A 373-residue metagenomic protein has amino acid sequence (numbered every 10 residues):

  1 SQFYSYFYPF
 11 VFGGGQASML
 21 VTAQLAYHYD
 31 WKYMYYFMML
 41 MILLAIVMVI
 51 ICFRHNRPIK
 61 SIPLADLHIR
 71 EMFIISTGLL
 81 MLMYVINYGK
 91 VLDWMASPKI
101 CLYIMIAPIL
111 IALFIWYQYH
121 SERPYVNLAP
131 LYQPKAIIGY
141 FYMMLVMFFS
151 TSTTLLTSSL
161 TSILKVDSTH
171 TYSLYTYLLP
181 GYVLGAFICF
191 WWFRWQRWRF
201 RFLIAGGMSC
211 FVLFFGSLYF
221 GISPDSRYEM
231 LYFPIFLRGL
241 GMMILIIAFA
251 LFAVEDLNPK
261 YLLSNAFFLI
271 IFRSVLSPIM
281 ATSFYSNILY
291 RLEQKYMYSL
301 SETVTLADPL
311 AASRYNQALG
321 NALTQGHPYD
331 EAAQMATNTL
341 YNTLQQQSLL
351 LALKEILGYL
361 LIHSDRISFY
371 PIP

Functional and structural regions predicted by a protein language model:
S1-C52, R291, R366-Y370: Transmembrane-helix bundle of Major Facilitator Superfamily
F3, Y33-M38, K99-Y103, T171 (+3 more regions): Alpha-helical transmembrane segments of multi-pass secondary-active solute transporters
Y4-G15, E71, V146, L178 (+1 more regions): Structural signature of transmembrane alpha-helices in multi-pass secondary transporters
F12-A17, S76, V183-L184, V275: Hydrophobic/small/kink-forming positions within alpha-helical transmembrane segments of polytopic membrane proteins
G14-A26, I86, C189, M280-Y285 (+1 more regions): Small-residue (Gly/Pro/Ala) motifs that create kinks and tight helix-helix packing interfaces
H28-V146: Hydrophobic transmembrane-helix bundles of small-molecule transporters
Y125-Q294: 12-transmembrane solute porter fold
S277-P373: Hydrophobic transmembrane architecture of multi-pass small-molecule transporters
